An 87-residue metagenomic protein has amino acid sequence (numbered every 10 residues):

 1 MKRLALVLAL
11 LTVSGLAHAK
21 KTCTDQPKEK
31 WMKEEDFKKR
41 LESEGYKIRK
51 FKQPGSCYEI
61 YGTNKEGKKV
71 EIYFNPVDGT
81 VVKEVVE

Functional and structural regions predicted by a protein language model:
M1-L4: Positively charged n-region of N-terminal signal peptides that target proteins for export
S14-L16: N-terminal signal peptide c-region/cleavage motif recognized by signal peptidases
H18-P27: Cleaved targeting-peptide boundary
P27-S56: N-terminal targeting signals for Sec/Tat export/insertion, comprising classic cleavable signal peptides
L41, I60-T63, F74, G79: Conserved histidines in hydrophobic membrane contexts and catalytic metal-binding motifs
K65-G67: Glycine-centered tight beta-turn/hairpin loop motif at sheet-sheet or coil-to-beta transitions
K69, T80-V81: Hydrophobic "anchor" residues
V81-E87: A short, surface-exposed interaction/processing loop segment used at functional sites
